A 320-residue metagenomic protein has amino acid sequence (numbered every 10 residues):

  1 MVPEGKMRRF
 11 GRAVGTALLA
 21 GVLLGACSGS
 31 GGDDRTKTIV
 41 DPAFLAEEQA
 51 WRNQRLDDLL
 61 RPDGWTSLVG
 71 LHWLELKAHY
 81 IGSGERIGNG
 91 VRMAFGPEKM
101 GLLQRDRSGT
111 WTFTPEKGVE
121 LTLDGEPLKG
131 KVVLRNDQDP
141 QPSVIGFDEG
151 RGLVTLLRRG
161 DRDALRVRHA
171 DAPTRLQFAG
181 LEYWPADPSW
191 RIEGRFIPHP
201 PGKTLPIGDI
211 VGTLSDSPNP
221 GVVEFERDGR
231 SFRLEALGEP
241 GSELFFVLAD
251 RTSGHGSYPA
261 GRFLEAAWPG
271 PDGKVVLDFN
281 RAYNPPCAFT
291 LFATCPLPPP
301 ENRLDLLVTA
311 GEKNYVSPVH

Functional and structural regions predicted by a protein language model:
V2-A17: Bacterial N-terminal signal peptides that target proteins for export
L24-A26: C-terminal motif of bacterial Sec signal peptides marking the signal peptidase cleavage site
S28-G31: Bacterial signal peptide processing site
D33-H72: N-terminal pre-domain segments of enzymes
L68, W73-Q141: Forkhead-associated
L103-S108, L214-S257: Mid-length scaffold segments of soluble, non-membrane domains
D148-S215: Surface-exposed beta-loop interaction hotspot
Y183, R251-G254, E265-A267, K274-V276 (+1 more regions): Extended, aromatic/histidine-rich regions of cofactor-dependent oxidoreductases associated with respiratory
